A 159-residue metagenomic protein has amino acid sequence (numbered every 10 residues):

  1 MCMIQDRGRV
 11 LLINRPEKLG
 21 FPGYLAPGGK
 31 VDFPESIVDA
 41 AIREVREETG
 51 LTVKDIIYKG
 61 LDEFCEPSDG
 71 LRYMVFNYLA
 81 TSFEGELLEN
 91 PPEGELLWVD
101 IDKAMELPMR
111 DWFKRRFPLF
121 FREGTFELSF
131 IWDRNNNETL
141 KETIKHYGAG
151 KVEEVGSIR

Functional and structural regions predicted by a protein language model:
M1, Y73-N77, E127: Short hydrophobic/aromatic beta-strand or adjacent loop that forms the aromatic wall/cage of a ligand/substrate-binding
M1-L11, P27: Conserved N-terminal beta-strand and adjoining loop/helix that marks the start of the Nudix/MutT-like hydrolase domain
R9, P16-L19: Short connector loops/turns at beta-strand edges and beta->alpha or beta->beta junctions
V31-K54, F64-L119, T143-R159: Unchanged
F120-T143: Short, active-site-adjacent segments that bind or coordinate small-molecule cofactors and metal centers
